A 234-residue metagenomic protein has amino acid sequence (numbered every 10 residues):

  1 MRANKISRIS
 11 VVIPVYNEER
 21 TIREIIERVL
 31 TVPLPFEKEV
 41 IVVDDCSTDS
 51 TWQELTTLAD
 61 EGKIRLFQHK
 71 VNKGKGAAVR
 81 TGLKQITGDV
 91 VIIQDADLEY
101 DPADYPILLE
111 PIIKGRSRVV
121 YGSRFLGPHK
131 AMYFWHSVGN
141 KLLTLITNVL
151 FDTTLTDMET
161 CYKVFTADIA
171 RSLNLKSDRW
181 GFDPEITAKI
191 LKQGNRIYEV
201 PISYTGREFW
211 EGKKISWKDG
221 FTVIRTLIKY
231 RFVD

Functional and structural regions predicted by a protein language model:
R8-S10, E39, E185: Cell-envelope/extracellular polymer assembly enzymes that use nucleotide-activated donors
E18-V32: Short, well-formed alpha-helical segments that are part of the catalytic scaffolds of diverse glycosyltransferases
R20-E24, D49-L58: Acidic helix N-cap motif at the loop->helix transition within catalytic regions of sugar-transfer enzymes
K38-I41, W52-Q85: Conserved donor nucleotide-binding strand/loop of the catalytic core
D44-Q53, L98: A conserved acidic beta->alpha catalytic loop
H69-Q85, V90, P102-W180, G206-I228: Acceptor/aglycone-binding surface of glycosyltransferases and processive sugar-polymer synthases
T154, L175-D178, T187-T205: Catalytic donor-sugar/metal-binding loop of nucleotide-sugar-dependent glycosyltransferases
